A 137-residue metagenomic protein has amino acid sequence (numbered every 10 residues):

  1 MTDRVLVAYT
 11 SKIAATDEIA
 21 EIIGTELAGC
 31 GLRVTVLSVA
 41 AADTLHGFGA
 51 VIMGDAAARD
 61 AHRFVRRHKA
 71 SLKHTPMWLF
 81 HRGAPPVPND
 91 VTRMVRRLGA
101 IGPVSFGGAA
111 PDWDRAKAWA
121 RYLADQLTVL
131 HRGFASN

Functional and structural regions predicted by a protein language model:
M1, T44-H46, S71: Short, flexible hinge/linker loops that cap or flank conserved catalytic cores
D3, E18, G24-E26, C30 (+2 more regions): FMN-binding flavodoxin-like domain, especially the glycine-rich phosphate-binding loop
R4-A8: Conserved beta-strand elements of the Class I
Y9, T16: Glycine-rich phosphate/diphosphate-binding loop of Rossmann-like nucleotide-binding domains
S11-K12, G83: Residue-level signal for short, function-critical loop segments
V36-F48: Short acidic low-complexity segments
V51: Receiver (REC) domain switch-region micro-motif
